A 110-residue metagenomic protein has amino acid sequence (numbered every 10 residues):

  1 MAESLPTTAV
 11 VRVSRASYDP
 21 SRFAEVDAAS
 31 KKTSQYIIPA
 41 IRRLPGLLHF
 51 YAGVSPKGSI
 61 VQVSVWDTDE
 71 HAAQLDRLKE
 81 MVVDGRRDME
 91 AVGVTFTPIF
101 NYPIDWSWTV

Functional and structural regions predicted by a protein language model:
M1-I60, D67-E80, R87-V110: Short S/T/G/P-rich N-terminal loop/turn motif that feeds into the first structured element of a domain
